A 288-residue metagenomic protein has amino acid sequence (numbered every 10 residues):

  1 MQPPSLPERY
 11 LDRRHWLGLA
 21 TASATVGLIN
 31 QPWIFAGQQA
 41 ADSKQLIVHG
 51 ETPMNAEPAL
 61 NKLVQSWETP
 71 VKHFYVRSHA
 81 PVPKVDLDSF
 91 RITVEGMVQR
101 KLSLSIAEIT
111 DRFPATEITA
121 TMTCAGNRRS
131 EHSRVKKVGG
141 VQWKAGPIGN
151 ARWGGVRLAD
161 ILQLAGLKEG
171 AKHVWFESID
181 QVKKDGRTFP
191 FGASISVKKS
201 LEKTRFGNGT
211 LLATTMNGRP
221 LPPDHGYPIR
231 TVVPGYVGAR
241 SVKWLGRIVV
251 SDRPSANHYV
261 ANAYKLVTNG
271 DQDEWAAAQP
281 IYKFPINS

Functional and structural regions predicted by a protein language model:
M1-L11, H15, A22, V26: N-terminal secretory signal peptides
L19-T21, G37-Q38: Short, intrinsically disordered, low-complexity terminal segments
G37-S288: Structured, non-membrane catalytic/scaffold regions adjacent to prosthetic-group chemistry
